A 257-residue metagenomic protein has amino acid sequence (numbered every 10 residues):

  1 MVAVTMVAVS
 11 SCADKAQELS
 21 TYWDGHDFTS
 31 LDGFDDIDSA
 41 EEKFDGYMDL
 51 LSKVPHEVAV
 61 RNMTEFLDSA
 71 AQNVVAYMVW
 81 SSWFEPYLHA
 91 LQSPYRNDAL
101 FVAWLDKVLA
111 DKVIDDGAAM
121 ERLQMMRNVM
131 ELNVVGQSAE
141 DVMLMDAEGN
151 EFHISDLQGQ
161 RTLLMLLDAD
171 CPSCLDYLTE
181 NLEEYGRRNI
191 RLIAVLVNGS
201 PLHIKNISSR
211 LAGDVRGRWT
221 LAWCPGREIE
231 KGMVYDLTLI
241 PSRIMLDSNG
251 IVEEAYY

Functional and structural regions predicted by a protein language model:
M1-A16, A255: Bacterial Sec-dependent N-terminal signal peptides
S11-A147: Oxidative protein folding and maturation machinery
G149, I244-E253, Y257: Short, glycine-anchored, charge-dense loop/turn motifs used at functional sites
N150-N181, L192: Short active-site neighborhood of thiol/selenol oxidoreductases, capturing the structured segment around
D168, V195-V197, S248: Cofactor-binding loop segments of dinucleotide-utilizing enzymes, especially the Rossmann-like FAD- and NAD(P)+-binding
L175-A212, R227-G232: Structural microenvironment flanking redox-active thiols in thiol-disulfide oxidoreductases
S208-I244, S248: Short, internal strand/loop/helix patches that form the active-site neighborhood or redox-interaction surface
